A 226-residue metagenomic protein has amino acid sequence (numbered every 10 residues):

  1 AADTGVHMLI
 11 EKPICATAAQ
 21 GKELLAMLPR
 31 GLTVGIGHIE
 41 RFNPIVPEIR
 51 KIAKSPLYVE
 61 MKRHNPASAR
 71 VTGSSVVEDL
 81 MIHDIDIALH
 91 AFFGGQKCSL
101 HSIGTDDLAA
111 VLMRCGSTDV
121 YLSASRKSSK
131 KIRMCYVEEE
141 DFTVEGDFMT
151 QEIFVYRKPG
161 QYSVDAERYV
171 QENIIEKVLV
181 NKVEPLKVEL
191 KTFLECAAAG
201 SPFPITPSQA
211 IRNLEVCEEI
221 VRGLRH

Functional and structural regions predicted by a protein language model:
A1-E11: Rossmann-fold NAD(P) dinucleotide-binding segment
L9, C15-A69: A contiguous active-site-proximal alpha/beta segment in oxidoreductase catalytic domains
G21, F42-V46, D84-A88, K187-K191 (+1 more regions): A general structural signal for well-ordered alpha-helical segments in protein cores
G37-P44, P66-C98, Q209: Mid-domain beta-loop-alpha active-site segment that forms a flexible, acidic cofactor/metal-binding surface
T72-E78, I175-E184: A short glycine-threonine-serine/GTX helix/turn-capping micro-motif
I82-E152, V180-S201: Contiguous beta-strand/loop segments that form the cofactor/metal-binding neighborhood of enzyme cores
C135-V137, Q151-R168: Short polybasic amphipathic segments
T192-H226: C-terminal helix-rich "cap/oligomerization" subdomain common to oxidoreductases
